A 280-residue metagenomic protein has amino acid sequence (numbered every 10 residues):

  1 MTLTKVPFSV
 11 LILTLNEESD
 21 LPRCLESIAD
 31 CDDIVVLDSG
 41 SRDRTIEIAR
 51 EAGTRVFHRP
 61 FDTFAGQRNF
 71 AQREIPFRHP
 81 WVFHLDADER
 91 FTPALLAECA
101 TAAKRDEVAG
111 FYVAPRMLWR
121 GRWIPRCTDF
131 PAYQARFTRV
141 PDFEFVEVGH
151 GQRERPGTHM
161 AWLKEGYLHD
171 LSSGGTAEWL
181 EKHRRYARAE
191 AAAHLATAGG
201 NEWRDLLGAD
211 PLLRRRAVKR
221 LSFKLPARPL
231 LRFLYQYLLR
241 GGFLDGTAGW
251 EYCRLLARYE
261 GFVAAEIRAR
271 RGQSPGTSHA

Functional and structural regions predicted by a protein language model:
M1-S27: N-proximal low-complexity "stem/linker" segments adjacent to membrane-targeting elements
P22, D43-A52, A94: Acidic helix N-cap motif at the loop->helix transition within catalytic regions of sugar-transfer enzymes
S27, D38-E47, D86: A conserved acidic beta->alpha catalytic loop
D30, E51-G53, P156: Short, structured coil segments at secondary-structure junctions
F57-A65: Short, acidic/glycine-rich phosphate-metal binding loop used to engage nucleotide
F61, L85-F91, L95: Acidic metal-phosphate-binding loop of nucleotide-sugar-dependent transferases
G66-Q72, T92-Q273, H279: Catalytic-site signature of metal-activated, phosphate-bearing donor transferases, centered on the GT-A/GT-A-like
N69-W81: Active-site nucleotide-sugar/metal-binding loop of Leloir-type enzymes
